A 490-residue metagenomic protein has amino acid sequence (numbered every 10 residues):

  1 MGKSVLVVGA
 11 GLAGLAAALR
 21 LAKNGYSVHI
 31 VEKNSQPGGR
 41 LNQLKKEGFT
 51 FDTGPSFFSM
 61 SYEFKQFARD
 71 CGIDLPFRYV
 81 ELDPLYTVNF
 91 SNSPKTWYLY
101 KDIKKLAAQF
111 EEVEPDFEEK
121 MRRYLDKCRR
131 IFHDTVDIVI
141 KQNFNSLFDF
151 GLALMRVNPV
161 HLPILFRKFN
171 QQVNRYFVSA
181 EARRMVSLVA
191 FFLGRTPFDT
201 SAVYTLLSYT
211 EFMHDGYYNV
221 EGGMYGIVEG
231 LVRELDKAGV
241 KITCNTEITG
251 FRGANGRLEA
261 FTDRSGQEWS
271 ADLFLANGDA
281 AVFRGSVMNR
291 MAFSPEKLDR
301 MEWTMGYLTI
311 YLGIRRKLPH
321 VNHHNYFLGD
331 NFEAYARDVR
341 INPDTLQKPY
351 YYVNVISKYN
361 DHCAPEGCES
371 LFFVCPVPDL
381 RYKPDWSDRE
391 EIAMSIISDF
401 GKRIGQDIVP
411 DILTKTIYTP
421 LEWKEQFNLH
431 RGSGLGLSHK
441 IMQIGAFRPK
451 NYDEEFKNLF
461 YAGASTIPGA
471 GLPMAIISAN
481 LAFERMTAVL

Functional and structural regions predicted by a protein language model:
K3-H133: N-terminal glycine-rich phosphate/pyrophosphate-binding loop and immediately adjacent elements
S93-T200: Rossmann-like flavin
S179-L193, Y352, Q406-P468: A glycine-rich dinucleotide-binding beta-alpha-beta segment and adjacent secondary-structure elements that constitute
M185, V189-H214, Y218, F456-K457: Active-site-adjacent "gating/activation" loops or surface patches in catalytic cores
L206-F251, N255-L258: Helical element adjacent to the flavin cofactor pocket in flavoenzyme catalytic cores
E247-P365: Mid-domain catalytic core of redox enzymes that form a hydrophobic substrate pocket/lid adjacent to a catalytic redox
R315-K424: C-terminal segments that line or cap access tunnels to active or ligand-binding sites in enzymes and enzyme-associated
A464-M486: A conserved FAD-binding loop/helix module that cradles the flavin
